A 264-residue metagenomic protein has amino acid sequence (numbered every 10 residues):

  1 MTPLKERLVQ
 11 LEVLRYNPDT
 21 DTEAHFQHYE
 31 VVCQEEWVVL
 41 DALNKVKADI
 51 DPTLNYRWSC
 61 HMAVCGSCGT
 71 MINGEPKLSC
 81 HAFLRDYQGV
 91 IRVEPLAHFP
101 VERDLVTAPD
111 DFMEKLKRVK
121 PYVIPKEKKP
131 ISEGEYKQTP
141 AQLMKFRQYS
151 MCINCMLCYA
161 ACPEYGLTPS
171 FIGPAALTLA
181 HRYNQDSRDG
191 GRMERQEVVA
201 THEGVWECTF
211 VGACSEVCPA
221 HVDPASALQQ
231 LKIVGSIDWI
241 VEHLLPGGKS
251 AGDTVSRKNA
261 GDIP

Functional and structural regions predicted by a protein language model:
E6-H28: Eukaryote-biased recognition of intrinsically disordered, low-complexity regulatory segments
F26-V38: Short, contiguous acidic and Ser/Thr-rich linear segments
W37-P52, E94-P264: Ferredoxin-type iron-sulfur electron-transfer modules in oxidoreductases and energy-metabolism complexes
C60-G69: Short, structured protein-protein interaction patches enriched in aromatics and acidic/basic residues, typified by
F83-L84: A generic structural motif
